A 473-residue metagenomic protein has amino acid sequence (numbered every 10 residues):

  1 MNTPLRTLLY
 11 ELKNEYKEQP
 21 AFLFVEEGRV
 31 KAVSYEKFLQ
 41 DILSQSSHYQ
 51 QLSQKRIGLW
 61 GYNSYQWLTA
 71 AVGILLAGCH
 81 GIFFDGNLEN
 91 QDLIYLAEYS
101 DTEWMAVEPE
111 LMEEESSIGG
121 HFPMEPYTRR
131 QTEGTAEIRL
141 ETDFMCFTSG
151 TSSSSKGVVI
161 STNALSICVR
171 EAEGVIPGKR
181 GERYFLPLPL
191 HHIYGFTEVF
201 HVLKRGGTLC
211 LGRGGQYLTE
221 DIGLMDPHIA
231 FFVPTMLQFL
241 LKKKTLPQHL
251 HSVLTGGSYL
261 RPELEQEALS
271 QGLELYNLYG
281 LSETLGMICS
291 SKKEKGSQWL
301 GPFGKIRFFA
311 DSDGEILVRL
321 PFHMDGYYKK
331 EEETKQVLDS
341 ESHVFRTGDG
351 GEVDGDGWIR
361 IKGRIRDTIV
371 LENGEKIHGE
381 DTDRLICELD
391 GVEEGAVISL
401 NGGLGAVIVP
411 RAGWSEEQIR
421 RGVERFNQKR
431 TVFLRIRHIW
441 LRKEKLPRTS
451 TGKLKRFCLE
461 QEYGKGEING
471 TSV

Functional and structural regions predicted by a protein language model:
E18-L52, G58, Y62-S64, V72 (+2 more regions): Conserved AMP-binding/adenylate-forming core of the ANL superfamily
A32-Y35, D143-R170: Conserved AMP-binding A3 loop
Y49, A71, I82, G86-E114 (+2 more regions): Conserved ATP-dependent adenylate/AMP-binding module captured primarily in the ANL superfamily
S166-R183, L190-I229, P234, Q238 (+1 more regions): Conserved AMP-binding/adenylation subdomain of ANL enzymes
L211-R213, S270-G314, F322-G326, K335-S342: Conserved ATP-binding loop and adjacent catalytic segment of the adenylate-forming AMP-binding
H228-F232, L240-G296: Gly/Ser/Thr-rich phosphate-binding loop
L320, G326, G350-L434: AMP-binding/adenylate-forming catalytic core of the ANL superfamily
I369, E394-G402, E424-V473: Conserved C-terminal "lid"/linker of ANL adenylate-forming enzymes
